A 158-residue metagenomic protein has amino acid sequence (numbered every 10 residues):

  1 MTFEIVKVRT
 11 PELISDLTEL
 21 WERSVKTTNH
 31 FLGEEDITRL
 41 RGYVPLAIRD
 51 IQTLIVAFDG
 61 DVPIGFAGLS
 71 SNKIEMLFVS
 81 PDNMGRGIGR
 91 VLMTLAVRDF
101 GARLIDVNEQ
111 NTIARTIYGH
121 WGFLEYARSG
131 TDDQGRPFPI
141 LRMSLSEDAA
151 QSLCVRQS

Functional and structural regions predicted by a protein language model:
M1-E12, D148-S158: Conserved N-terminal entry element of GNAT/NAT acetyltransferase domains
E22-P45: Conserved GNAT-fold acetyl-CoA-binding loop/helix
Q52-G65: Conserved beta-hairpin
K73-M84, N108: A short, internal acetyl-CoA/4′-phosphopantetheine-binding micro-motif in the GNAT/acyltransferase core
G85-R98, R115-T116, H120: Conserved acetyl-CoA-binding loop-helix of GNAT-fold acetyltransferases
G89, M93, Q110-A114, T131-P137: Short glycine/proline-centered loop/turn elements that form peptide/ligand docking sites
R98-Q110: Conserved GNAT acetyl-CoA-binding A-motif
D106-N108, L124-L141: Conserved catalytic-core motifs of GNAT/GCN5-like acyltransferases
